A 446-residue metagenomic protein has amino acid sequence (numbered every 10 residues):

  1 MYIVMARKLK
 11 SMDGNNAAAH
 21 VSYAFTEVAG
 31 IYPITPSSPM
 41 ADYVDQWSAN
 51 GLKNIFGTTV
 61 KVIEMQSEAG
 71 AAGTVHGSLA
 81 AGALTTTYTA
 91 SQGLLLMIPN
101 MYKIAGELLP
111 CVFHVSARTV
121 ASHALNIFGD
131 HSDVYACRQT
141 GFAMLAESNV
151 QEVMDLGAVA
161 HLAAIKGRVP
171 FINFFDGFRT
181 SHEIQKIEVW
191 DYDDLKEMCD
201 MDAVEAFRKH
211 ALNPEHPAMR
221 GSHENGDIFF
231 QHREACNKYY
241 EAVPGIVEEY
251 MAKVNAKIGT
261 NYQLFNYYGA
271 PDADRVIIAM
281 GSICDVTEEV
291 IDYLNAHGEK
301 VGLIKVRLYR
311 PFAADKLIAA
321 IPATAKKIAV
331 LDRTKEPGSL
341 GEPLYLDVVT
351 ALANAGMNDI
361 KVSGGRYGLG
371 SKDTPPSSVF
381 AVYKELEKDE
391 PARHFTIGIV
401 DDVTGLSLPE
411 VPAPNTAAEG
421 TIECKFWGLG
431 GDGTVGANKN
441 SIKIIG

Functional and structural regions predicted by a protein language model:
M1-A136, G141, A158, F178 (+2 more regions): Thiamine diphosphate
S11-A17, A252-R275, E288, S407-T421: Glycine-/acidic-rich phosphate or pyrophosphate-binding loops and their flanking alpha/beta elements
Q46-N50, E289-L303, N354, I444-G446: Short helix-loop-beta junction
F56-V60, F171-N266: Conformationally flexible catalytic loops at phosphate/diphosphate-handling active centers
I127-G177, M201, T350-G370: Conserved thiamine diphosphate
D176-E215, A319-G356, S363: Terminal amphipathic helices with adjacent charged low-complexity linkers/tails
P271-E299, F312-A319: Redox- and metal-dependent alpha/beta enzyme cores, enriched for Fe-S-associated oxidoreductases and cofactor-handling
K327-A417: Peripheral docking tails and interdomain loops at the edges of cofactor- or intermediate-handling domains
